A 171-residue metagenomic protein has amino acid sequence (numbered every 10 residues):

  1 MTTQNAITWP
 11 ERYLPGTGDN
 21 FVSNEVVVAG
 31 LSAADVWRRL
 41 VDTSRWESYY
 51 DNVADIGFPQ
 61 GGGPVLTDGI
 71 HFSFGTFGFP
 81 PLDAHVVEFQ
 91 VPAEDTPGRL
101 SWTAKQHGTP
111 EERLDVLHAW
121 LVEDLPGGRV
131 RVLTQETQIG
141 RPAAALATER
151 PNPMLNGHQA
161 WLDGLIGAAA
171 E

Functional and structural regions predicted by a protein language model:
M1-G63: Hydrophobic ligand-binding cavity/cleft-lining segments
N5-A6, R131-L133, T137-E171: A conserved amphipathic terminal alpha-helix motif
A6-P10, V65-I70, R99-Q106: Short Pro/Gly-enriched beta-strand edge/turn motifs at strand-loop
E25-A29, G57, S73, H85 (+1 more regions): Generic structural detector for well-ordered beta-strands
D35-L40, W46, I70-F72, V86 (+3 more regions): Hydrophobic pocket/interface hotspot
S48, F77-R129, T137-I139, A168: Hydrophobic-ligand binding "helix-grip"
L66-I70, E123, G128-V132, A143 (+1 more regions): A structure-centric feature marking long, well-folded core domains of fungal metabolic enzymes and membrane transporters
D68-F79: Short, well-structured hydrophobic secondary-structure segments
